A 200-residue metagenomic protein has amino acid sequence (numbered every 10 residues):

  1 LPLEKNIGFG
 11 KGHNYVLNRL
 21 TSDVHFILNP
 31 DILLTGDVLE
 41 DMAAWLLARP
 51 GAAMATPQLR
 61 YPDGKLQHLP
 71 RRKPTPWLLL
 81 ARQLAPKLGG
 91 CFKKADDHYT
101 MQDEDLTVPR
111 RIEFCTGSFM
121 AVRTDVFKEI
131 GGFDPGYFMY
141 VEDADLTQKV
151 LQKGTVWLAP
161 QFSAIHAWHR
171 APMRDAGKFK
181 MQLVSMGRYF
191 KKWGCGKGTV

Functional and structural regions predicted by a protein language model:
P2-L20: Glycine-rich, basic loop-to-helix element that forms the pyrophosphate-binding segment of sugar-nucleotide handling
H25: Short aromatic/hydrophobic "clamp" motif used to bind/position activated sugar donors
N29-L33: The conserved acidic donor/metal-binding loop of glycosyltransferases
G36-L69: Conserved donor NDP-sugar-binding/catalytic core segment of glycosyltransferases
L59, H98-D105, E113-V126, A144: Short glycine- and hydrophobic/aromatic-rich loop-to-beta-strand nucleating segment in the catalytic cores
P74-I112: Short, flexible, basic/aromatic active-site loop/helix in glycosyltransferases
R110-R111, M120, T124, K128-F138 (+1 more regions): Catalytic donor-sugar/metal-binding loop of nucleotide-sugar-dependent glycosyltransferases
A144-Q148, Q152-V200: Active-site-adjacent helix/loop segment of glycosyltransferases that harbors family-specific signature motifs
